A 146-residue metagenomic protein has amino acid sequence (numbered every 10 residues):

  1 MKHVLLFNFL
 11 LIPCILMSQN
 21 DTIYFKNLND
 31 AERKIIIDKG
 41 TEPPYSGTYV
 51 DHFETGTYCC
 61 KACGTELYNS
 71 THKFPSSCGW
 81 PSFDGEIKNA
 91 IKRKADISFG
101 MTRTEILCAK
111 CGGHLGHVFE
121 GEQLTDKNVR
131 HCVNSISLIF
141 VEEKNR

Functional and structural regions predicted by a protein language model:
M1-N20: Bacterial Sec-dependent N-terminal signal peptides
Q19-C59, T65-R146: A short Gly-Trp-Pro
